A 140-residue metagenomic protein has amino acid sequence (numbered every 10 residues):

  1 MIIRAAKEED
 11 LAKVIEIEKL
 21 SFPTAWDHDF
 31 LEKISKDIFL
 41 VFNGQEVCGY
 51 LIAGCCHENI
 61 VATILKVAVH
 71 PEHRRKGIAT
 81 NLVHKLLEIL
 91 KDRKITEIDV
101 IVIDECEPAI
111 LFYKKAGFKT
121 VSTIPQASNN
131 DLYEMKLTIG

Functional and structural regions predicted by a protein language model:
M1-E9, L137-G140: Conserved N-terminal entry element of GNAT/NAT acetyltransferase domains
I3-R4, G117-V121: Short secondary-structure junctions
E8-E72, V83-K85, I89: Acetyl-CoA-dependent GNAT
F39, T96, I103-I110, K115-A116 (+1 more regions): C-terminal "cap" of GNAT-fold acetyltransferases
V61, E97-D99: Structural preference for beta-strand elements that scaffold enzyme active sites
V67-H84, R93, I103-L111, K115-A116: Conserved glycine-rich acetyl-CoA-binding loop
